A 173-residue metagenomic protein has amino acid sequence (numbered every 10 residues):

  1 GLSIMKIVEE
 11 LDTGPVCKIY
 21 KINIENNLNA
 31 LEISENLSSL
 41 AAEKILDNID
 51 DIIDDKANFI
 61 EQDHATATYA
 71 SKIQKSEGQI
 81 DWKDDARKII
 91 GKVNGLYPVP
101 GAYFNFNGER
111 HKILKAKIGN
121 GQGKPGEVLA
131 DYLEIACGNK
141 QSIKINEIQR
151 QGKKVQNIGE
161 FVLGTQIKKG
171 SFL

Functional and structural regions predicted by a protein language model:
G1-Y69, Q74-S76: Donor/substrate-binding cores of folate-linked one-carbon enzymes
Q79-D81: Glycine-rich phosphate/diphosphate-binding loops and the adjacent beta-loop-alpha structural elements that coordinate
K83-L173: An anion-binding loop in the catalytic cleft
